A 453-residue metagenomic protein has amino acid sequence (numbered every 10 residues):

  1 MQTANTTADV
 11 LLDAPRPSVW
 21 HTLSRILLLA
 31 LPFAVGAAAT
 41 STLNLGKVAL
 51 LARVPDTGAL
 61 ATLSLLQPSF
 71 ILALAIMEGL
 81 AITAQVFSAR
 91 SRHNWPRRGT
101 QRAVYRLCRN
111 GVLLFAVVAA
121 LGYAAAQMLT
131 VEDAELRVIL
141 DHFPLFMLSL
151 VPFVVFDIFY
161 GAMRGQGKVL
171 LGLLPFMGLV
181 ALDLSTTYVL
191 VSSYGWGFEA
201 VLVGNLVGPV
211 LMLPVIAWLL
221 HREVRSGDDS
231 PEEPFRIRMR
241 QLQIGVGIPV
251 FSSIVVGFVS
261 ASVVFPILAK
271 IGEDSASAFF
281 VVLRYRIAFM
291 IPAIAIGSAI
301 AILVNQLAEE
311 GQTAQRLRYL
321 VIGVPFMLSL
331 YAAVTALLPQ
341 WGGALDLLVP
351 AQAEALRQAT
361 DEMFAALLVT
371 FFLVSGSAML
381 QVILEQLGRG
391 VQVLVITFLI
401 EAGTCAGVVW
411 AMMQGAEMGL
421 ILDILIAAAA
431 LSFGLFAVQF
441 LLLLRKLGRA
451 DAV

Functional and structural regions predicted by a protein language model:
Q2-F33, Q85-V151, L182-S185, V191-I248 (+2 more regions): Short alpha-helical transmembrane segments in multi-pass integral membrane proteins
L31-I82, S149-F153, I248-Q306, L330-V334 (+1 more regions): Transmembrane helix-bundle signature of multi-pass secondary active exporters and lipid flippases
V54-T57, G165-Q166, S193-G195, K270-E273 (+2 more regions): Helix-loop interface residues and adjacent transmembrane-helix termini in multi-pass membrane transporters, primarily
L60, G79, V169-L173, V201 (+3 more regions): Alpha-helical transmembrane segments and their helix-entry boundary regions
T62-A116, A120, F156-G165, F279-A336 (+3 more regions): Small-residue-rich hydrophobic transmembrane alpha-helices
P68-I71, L179-A181, L206-L213, R284-I287 (+3 more regions): Residue-level recognition of pore/gate-forming positions within transmembrane alpha-helices of multi-pass
L150-M177: Cytoplasmic helix-loop-helix junction between adjacent transmembrane helices in 12-TM secondary transporters
L367-S375, V382-V408: A late C-terminal transmembrane helix in Major Facilitator Superfamily
